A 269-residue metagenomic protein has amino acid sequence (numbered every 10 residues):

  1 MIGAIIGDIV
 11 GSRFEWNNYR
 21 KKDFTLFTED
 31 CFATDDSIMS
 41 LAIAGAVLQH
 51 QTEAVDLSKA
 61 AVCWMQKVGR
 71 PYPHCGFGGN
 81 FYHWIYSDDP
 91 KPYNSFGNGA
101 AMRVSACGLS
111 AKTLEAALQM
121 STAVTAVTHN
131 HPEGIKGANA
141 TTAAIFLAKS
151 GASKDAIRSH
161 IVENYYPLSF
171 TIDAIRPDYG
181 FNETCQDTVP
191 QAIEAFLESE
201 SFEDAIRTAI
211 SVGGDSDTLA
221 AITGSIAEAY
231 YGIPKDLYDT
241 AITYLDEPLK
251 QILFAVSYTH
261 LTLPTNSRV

Functional and structural regions predicted by a protein language model:
M1-I38: An N-terminal structural lobe/cap that precedes and organizes the functional/catalytic core across diverse proteins
I2, I6, C31-D36, Y93-A101 (+1 more regions): Glycine/serine-rich anion-binding loops at beta->alpha junctions that coordinate negatively charged ligand groups
E15-F24, F196, E200-S257: Catalytic phosphate/nucleotide-handling subdomain of diverse soluble enzymes
L41-A44: A short aromatic-anchored loop/beta-hairpin motif
V47-V55, M65: Patatin-like phospholipase
K59-G213, S225-A229: Amphipathic alpha-helical interface segments
T259-T265: Conserved small/polar residues in nucleotide/adenosyl-binding loops
